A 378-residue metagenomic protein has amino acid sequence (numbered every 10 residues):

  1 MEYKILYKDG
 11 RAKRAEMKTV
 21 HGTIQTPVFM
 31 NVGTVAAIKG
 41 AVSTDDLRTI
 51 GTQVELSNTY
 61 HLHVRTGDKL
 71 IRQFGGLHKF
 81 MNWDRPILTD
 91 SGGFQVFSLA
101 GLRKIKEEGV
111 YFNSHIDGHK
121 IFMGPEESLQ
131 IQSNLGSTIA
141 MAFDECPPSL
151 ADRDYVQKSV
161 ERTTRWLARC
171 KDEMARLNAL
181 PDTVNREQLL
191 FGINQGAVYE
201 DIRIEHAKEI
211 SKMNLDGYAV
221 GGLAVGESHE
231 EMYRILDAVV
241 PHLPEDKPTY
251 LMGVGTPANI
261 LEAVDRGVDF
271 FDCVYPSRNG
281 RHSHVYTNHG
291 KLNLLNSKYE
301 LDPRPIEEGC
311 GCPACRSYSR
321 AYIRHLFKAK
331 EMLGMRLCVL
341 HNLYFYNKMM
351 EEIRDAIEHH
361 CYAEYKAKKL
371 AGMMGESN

Functional and structural regions predicted by a protein language model:
M1-K18, I24-G33, G40-A41, D144-L150 (+1 more regions): C-terminal extensions of enzymes
M1-V184, S297-E300: Non-catalytic, usually N-terminal nucleic-acid engagement modules in DNA/RNA processing proteins
G22, E55, D90, Q132 (+5 more regions): Conserved, mostly hydrophobic/aromatic
S128, S159, T163-W166, C170 (+5 more regions): Alpha-helical packing segments of well-folded alpha/beta enzyme cores
P148-R153, Q157, G217-L223, M332-M335: Glycine- and acidic
T164, E173, L177, N185 (+1 more regions): Glycine-rich phosphate/ribose-binding loops and adjacent secondary-structure elements that form binding surfaces
E173-T183, K247, I353-Y365: Surface-exposed helix-capping loop/turn segments at secondary-structure junctions
